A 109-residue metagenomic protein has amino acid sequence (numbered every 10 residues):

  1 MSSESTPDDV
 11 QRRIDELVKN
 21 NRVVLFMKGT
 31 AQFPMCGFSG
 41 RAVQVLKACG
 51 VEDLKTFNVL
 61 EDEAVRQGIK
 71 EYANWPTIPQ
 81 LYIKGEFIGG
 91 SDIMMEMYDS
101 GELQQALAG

Functional and structural regions predicted by a protein language model:
M1-D15: Flexible, polar/low-complexity N-terminal or interdomain linker segments that lie immediately upstream of folded
D15-D53: Local sequence-structure signature of Cys/Sec-based thiol-disulfide redox active-site neighborhoods
V51-R66: Thiol-based oxidoreductase modules, predominantly thioredoxin-like and allied folds used for disulfide exchange
E71-T77: Thiol/disulfide oxidoreductase modules built on the thioredoxin-like
I83-G109: Non-catalytic, surface beta->alpha helical segment in thiol-disulfide oxidoreductase systems
